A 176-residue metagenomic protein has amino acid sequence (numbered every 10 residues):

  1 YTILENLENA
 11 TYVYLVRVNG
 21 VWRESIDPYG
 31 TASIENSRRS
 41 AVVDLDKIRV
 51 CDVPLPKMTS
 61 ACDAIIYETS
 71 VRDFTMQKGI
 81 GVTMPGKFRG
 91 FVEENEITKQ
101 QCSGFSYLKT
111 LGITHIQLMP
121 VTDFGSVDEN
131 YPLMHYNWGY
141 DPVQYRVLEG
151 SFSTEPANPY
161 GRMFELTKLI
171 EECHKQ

Functional and structural regions predicted by a protein language model:
Y1-E8, K99-S103, S153: Signal that preferentially marks extracellular ectodomain short beta-strand elements of beta-sandwich modules
Y1-G90: The feature marks proteins involved in alpha-glucan
V18-G20, T122, I170: Surface-exposed loop/turn motifs at beta-strand-loop junctions within extracellular Ig-like and Fibronectin type III
C62-A64, L111-I116, H174-Q176: Loop/turn elements at helix/coil->beta-strand transitions in domains of secreted/extracellular proteins
T69, L108, L118, Y145 (+1 more regions): Conserved, mostly hydrophobic/aromatic
I80-N95, D128-E171: Aromatic- and acidic-residue-enriched carbohydrate-binding clefts of CAZyme catalytic domains
Q100-F124: Catalytic domains of carbohydrate-active enzymes, especially glycoside hydrolases
S106-K109, T167-Q176: Surface-exposed amphipathic alpha-helices with a cationic face
